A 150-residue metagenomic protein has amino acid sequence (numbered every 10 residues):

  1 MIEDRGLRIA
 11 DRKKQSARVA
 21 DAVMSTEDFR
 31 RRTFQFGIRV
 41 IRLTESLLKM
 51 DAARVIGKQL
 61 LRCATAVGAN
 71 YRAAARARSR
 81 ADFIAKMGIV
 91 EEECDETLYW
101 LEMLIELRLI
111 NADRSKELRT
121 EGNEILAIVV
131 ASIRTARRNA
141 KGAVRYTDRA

Functional and structural regions predicted by a protein language model:
M1-A150: Short, C-terminally biased terminal segments at protein or domain edges
